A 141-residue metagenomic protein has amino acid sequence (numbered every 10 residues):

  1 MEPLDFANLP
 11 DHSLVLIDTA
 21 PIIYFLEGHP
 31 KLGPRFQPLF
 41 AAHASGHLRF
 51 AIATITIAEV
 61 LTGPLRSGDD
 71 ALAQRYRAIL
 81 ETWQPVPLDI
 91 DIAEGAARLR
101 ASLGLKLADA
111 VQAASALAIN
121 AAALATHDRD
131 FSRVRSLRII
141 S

Functional and structural regions predicted by a protein language model:
M1-A51, P64-Y76: Short, well-structured N-terminal submotif of metal-dependent ribonuclease cores
M1-P10, A113-S141: Acidic, PIN/NYN-like endoribonuclease modules and their adjacent C-terminal/linker elements
D18, I52-A53, L105-K106, D128 (+1 more regions): Histidine- and aromatic-rich ligand-binding microenvironments
T19, T54, I90, D109-A113: Conserved glycosyltransferase catalytic-site signature
G28, I55, E81-S102: Acidic catalytic patch
S45-F50, T82-Q84, N120-A123: Short active-site oxyanion
